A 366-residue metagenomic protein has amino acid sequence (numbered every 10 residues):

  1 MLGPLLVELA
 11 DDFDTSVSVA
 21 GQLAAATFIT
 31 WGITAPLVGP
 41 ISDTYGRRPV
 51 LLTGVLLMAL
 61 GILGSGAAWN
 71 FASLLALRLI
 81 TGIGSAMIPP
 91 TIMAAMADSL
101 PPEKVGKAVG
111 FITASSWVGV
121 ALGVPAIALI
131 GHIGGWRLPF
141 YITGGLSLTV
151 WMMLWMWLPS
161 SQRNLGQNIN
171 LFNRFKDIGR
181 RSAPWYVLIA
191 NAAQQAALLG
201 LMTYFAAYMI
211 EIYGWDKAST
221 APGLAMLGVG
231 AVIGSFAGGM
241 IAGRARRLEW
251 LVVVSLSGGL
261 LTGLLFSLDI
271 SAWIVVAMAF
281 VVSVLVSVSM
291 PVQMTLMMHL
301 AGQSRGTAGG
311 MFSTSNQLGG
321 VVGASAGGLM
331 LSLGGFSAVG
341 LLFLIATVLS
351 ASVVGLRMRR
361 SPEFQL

Functional and structural regions predicted by a protein language model:
D14, G46, A67-S73, G214 (+2 more regions): Helix-breaking motifs and short loop linkers at transmembrane-helix boundaries and internal kinks in secondary membrane
G32-A72: Conserved MFS/SLC helix-loop-helix module at the cytosolic interface between two early adjacent transmembrane helices
A35-G46, G234-R247, L331: Helix-to-loop junctions at the C-terminal end of transmembrane segments in multipass secondary transporters
F71, L77-V118: Cytoplasmic helix-loop-helix junction between adjacent transmembrane helices in 12-TM secondary transporters
S73, P102-E103, G110-L158, Y204: Helix-loop-helix hairpin linking two adjacent transmembrane segments in secondary transporters
L158-L188: Juxtamembrane intracellular "pre-TM" segments in multi-pass secondary transporters
L248-Q293: C-terminal transmembrane helical hairpin of 12-TM major facilitator-type secondary transporters
H299-F336, F343: A late C-terminal transmembrane helix in Major Facilitator Superfamily
